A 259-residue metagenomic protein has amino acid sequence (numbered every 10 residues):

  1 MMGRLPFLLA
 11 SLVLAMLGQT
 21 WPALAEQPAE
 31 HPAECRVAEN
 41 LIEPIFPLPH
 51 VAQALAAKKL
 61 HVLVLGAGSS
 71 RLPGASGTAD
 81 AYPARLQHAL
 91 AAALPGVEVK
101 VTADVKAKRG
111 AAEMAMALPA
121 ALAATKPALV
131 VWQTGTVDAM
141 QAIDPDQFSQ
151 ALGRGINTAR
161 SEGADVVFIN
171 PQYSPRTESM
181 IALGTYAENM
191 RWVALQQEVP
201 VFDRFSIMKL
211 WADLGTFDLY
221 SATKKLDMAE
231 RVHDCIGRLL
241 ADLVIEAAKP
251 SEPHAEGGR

Functional and structural regions predicted by a protein language model:
L8-Q19: Bacterial N-terminal signal peptides
A23-A25: Boundary at the C-terminal end of the N-terminal hydrophobic targeting segment
H31-A103, A120-K126: Serine-esterase "nucleophile elbow" of acetyl-processing enzymes
E34-A38, A103-R109, V131-M140, L195: Cell-envelope and extracellular/periplasmic
H61-V64, P95-T125, V137-F168: Internal alpha/beta domain cores that form substrate/cofactor-binding pockets in large enzymes and binding proteins
G68-R71, K106-A112, G135-Q141, Q172-R176 (+1 more regions): Solvent-exposed loop/turn segments at secondary-structure junctions within structured extracellular/periplasmic domains
Q133-T136, I156-A187: Active-site segments of SGNH/GDSL-like serine hydrolases that catalyze O-acetyl group transfer/hydrolysis on lipids
Q172-R259: Catalytic His-Asp segment of secreted/periplasmic serine-dependent ester chemistry enzymes
